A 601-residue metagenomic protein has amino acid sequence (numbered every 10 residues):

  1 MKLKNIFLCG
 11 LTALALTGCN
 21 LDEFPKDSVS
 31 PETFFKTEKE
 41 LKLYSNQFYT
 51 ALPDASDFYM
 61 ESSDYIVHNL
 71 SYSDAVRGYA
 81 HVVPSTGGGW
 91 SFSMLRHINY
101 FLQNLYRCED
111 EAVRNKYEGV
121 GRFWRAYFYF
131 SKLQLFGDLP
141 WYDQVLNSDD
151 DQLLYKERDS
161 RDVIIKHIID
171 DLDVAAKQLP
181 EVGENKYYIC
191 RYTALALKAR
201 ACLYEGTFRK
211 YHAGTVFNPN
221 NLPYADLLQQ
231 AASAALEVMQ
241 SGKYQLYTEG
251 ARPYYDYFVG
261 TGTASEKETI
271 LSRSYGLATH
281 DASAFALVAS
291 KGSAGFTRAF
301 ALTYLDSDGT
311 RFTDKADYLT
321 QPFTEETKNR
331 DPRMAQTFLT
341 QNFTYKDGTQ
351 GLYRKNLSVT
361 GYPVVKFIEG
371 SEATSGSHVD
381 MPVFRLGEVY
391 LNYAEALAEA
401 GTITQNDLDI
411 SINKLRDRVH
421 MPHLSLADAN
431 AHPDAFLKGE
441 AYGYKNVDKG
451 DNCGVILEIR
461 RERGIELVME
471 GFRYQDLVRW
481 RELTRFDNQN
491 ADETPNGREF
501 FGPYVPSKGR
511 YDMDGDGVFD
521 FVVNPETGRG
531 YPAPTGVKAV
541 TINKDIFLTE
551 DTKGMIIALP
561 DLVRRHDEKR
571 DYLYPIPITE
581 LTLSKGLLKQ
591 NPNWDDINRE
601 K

Functional and structural regions predicted by a protein language model:
M1-T17: Sec-dependent bacterial lipoprotein signal peptides
N20-D74, L139, D173-V174, Y188-L195 (+4 more regions): An aromatic- and glycine-enriched ligand-binding surface/loop that stacks and positions planar moieties
E38-K42, N46, S71-G137, D150-Y188 (+8 more regions): Conserved, well-structured interaction surfaces
Y59, S241-G250, N406, L424-S425 (+1 more regions): Acidic/polar loop patches that form or flank catalytic/metal-binding clefts of enzymes that bind anionic ligands
S91-M94, H167, Y257-R298, L305 (+2 more regions): Long, intrinsically disordered, low-complexity segments
V145-L146, L154-R158, R209-A232, D380-L391 (+3 more regions): Acidic, serine/threonine/proline-rich low-complexity intrinsically disordered regions
Y187-A201, M381-V389, F472-V478, E482: Amphipathic alpha-helical protein-interaction segments enriched in hydrophobic
T327-R418, H566-K601: C-terminal substrate/ligand-recognition segments
